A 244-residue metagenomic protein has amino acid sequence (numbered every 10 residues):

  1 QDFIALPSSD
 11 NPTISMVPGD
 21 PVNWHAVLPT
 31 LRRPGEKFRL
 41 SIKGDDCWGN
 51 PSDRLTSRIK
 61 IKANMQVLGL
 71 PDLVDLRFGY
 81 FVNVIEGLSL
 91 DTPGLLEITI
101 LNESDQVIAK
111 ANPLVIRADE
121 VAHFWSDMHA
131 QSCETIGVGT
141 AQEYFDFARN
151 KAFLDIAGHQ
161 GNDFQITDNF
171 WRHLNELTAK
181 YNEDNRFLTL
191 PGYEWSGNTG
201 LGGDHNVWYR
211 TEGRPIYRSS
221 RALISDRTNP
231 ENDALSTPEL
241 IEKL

Functional and structural regions predicted by a protein language model:
Q1-D2, A26, I61: Generic low-polarity alpha-helical segments
D2-N23, Q106-F124: Short beta-strand elements
T13-D45, D53: Beta-strand-rich domain onsets/edges
G35-K37, S41-L244: Extended, charged catalytic domains and RNA/DNA-binding interfaces, predominantly in divalent-metal-using enzymes
